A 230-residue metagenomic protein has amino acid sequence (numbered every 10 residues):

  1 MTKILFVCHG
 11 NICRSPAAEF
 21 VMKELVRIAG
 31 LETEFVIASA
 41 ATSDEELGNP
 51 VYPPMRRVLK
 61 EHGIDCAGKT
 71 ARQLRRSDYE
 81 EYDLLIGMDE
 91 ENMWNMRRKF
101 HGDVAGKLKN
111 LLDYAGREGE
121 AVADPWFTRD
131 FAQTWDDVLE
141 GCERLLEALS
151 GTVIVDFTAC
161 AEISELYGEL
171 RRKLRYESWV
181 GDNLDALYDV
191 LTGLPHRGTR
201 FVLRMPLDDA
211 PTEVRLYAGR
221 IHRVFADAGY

Functional and structural regions predicted by a protein language model:
M1-E81: Conserved active-site segments centered on acidic
S15, M88-D89: Replace "coordinates the UDP/GDP/TDP-sugar" with "coordinates nucleotide-activated sugar donors
R27-E34, F100-V104, Y230: Short helix-capping segments at alpha-helix termini
V36, D65, K107-K109, V153: Conserved beta-strand segments of alpha/beta enzyme cores
L84, E90-S150: Phosphate-binding/catalytic loops
G87-M88, G181: Short beta-strand scaffold positions
G151-Y230: Positively charged, polar, low-complexity stretches
